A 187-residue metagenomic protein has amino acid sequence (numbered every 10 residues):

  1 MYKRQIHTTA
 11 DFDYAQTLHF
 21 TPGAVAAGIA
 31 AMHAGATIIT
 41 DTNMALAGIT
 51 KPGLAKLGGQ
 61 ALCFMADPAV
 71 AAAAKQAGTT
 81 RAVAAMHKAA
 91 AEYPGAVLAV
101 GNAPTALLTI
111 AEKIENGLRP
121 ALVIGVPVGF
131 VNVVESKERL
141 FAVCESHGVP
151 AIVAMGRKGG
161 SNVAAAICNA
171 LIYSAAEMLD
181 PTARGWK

Functional and structural regions predicted by a protein language model:
M1-Q5: Conserved small/polar residues in nucleotide/adenosyl-binding loops
T8-F12, A31-G35, P52, E92 (+3 more regions): Change "in soluble alpha/beta enzymes" to "in soluble alpha/beta proteins
Q16-A31: A short, well-structured juxtamembrane/interface segment
D41, V123-G125, I167: Buried hydrophobic positions in well-ordered alpha/beta secondary-structure cores of metabolic enzymes
A45-G48, P104-I110, F130-V134, G160-A164: Short glycine/serine/threonine-rich phosphate/pyrophosphate-binding segments that cradle anionic phosphate groups
L54-Y93: Long, charge-dense
E92, A106-V123, P127, N132-E135 (+1 more regions): Feature captures the catalytic cores and cofactor-binding loops of soluble hydro-lyases/lyases that act on carboxylate
V131-K187: C-terminal functional extensions of proteins
